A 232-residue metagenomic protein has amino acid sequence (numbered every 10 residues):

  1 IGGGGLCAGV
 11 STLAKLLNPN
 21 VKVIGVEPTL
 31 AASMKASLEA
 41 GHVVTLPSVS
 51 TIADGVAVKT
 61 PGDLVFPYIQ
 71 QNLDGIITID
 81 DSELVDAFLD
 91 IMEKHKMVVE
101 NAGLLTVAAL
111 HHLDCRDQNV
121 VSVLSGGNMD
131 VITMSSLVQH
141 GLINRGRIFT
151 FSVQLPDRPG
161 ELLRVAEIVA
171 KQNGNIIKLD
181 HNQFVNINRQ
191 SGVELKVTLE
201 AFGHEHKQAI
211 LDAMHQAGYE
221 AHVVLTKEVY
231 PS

Functional and structural regions predicted by a protein language model:
I1-Q71, H111-P156, A166: Glycine-rich phosphate/pyrophosphate-binding loop at beta-loop-alpha junctions
C7-A8, T106-V107, K207: Short, well-ordered alpha-helical microsegments
P28-T29, D81, L104, H181-F184 (+1 more regions): Short, ordered loop/turn segments at secondary-structure junctions
G55-K59, I77, K96, L155 (+1 more regions): Hydrophobic alpha-helical scaffolding
G62-Q118: Active-site-adjacent helical/loop segments in soluble small-molecule enzymes
V131-S232: A conserved regulatory-domain signal marking ACT and ACT-like small-molecule sensing domains and adjacent regulatory
